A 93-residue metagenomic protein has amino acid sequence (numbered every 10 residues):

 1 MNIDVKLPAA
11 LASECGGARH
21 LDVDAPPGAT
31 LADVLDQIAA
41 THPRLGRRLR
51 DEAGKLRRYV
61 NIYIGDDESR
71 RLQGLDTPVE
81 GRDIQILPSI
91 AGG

Functional and structural regions predicted by a protein language model:
M1-G92: Ubiquitin-like/PB1-type beta-grasp interaction modules and other compact soluble beta-rich domains
